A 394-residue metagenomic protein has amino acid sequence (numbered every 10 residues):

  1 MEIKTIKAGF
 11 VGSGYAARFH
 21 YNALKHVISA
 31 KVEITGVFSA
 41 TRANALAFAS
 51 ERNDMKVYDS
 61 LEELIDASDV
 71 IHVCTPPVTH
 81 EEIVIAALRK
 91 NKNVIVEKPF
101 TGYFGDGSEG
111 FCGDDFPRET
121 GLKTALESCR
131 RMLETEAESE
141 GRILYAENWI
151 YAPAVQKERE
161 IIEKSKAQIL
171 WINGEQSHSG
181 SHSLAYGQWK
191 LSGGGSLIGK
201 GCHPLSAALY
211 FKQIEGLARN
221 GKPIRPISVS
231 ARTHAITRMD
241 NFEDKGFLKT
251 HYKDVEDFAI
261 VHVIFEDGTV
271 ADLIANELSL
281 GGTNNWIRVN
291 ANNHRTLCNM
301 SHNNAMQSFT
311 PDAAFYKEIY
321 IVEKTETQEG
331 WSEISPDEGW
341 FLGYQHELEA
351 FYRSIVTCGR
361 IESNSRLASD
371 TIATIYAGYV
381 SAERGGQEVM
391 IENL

Functional and structural regions predicted by a protein language model:
M1-E2, S50, V70-T75, R118 (+3 more regions): C-terminal helix-rich "cap/oligomerization" subdomain common to oxidoreductases
M1-R52: N-terminal Rossmann-like dinucleotide-binding module
M55-A67: Short acidic low-complexity segments
E81-E147: Beta-strand-loop-alpha-helix segment that lines the small-molecule cofactor/substrate pocket of alpha/beta enzymes
G102-R130, A235-H251, F309-S332: Charged, glycine/proline-rich intrinsically disordered loops and linkers
A137-Y252, G385: Predominantly a Rossmann-like dinucleotide-binding segment in NAD(P)-dependent oxidoreductases
H203-D312, Q345-C358, Y376-G378, I391-N393: Contiguous beta-strand/loop segments that form the cofactor/metal-binding neighborhood of enzyme cores
